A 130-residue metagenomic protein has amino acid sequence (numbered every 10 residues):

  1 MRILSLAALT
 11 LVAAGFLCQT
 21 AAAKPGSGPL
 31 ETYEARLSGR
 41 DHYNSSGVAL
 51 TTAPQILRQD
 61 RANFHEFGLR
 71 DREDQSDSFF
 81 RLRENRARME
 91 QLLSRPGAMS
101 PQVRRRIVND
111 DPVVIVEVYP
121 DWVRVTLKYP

Functional and structural regions predicted by a protein language model:
M1, T10, R124-P130: Charged interaction patches that mediate protein-protein contacts
M1-K24: Classic N-terminal secretory signal peptides
F16, G28-L30, N109: A generic structural signal for short, non-catalytic loop/turn and secondary-structure boundary residues
A21-G47: N-terminal export/targeting and maturation segments
K24-G26, R95-D110: Short, solvent-exposed secondary-structure boundary motifs
S38-R40, S94, Y119-D121, K128-P130: Solvent-exposed coil/turn segments that connect beta secondary-structure elements in extracytoplasmic/periplasmic
G47-Q102: Mature extracytoplasmic domains of secretory-pathway proteins
R105-K128: Short, exposed beta-strand-loop hairpins at the edges of beta-sheets in extracellular/periplasmic proteins
